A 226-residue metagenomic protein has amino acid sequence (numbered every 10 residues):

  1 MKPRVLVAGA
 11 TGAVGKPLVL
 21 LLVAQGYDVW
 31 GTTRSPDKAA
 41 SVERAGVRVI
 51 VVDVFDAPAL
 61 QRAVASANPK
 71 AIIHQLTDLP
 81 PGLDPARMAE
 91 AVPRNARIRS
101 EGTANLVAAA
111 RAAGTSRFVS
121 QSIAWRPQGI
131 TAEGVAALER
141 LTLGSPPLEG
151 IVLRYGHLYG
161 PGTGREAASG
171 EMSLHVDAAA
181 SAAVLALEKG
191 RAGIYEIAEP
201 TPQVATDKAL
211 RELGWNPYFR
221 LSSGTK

Functional and structural regions predicted by a protein language model:
K2-D28: N-terminal Rossmann NAD(P)H-binding glycine-rich loop of SDR-like oxidoreductase domains
W30, I50, I151: Conserved beta-strand positions in the Rossmann-like core of class I SAM-dependent methyltransferases
R34-S100: NAD(P)H-binding glycine-rich loop region in Rossmannoid oxidoreductase-like domains and their noncatalytic homologs
R48, V52, A57, E188 (+1 more regions): C-terminal amphipathic/interface module of NAD(P)-dependent oxidoreductases and related NAD-binding regulators
F55, I98-E101, E133, E171-D177 (+1 more regions): Residue-level signal for the nucleotide or nucleotide-sugar donor/cofactor binding architecture
I72, L76-V135: Conserved Rossmann-fold NAD(P)-dependent oxidoreductase catalytic core, especially the SDR/UDP-sugar
S116-R117, Q121-R126, A137-P161: Conserved beta-loop-beta element that borders a ligand/cofactor-binding pocket
L158-G162, G170-Y195, P200: Alpha-helical substrate-binding/gating segment
